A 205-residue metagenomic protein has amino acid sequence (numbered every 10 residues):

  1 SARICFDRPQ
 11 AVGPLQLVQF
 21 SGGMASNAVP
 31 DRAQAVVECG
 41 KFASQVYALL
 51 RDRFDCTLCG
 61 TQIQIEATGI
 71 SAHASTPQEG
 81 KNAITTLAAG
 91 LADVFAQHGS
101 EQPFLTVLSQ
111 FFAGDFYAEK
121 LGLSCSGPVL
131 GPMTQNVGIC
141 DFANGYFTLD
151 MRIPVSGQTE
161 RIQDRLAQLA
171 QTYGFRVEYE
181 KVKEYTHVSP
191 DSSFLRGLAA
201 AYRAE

Functional and structural regions predicted by a protein language model:
S1-P154: Midchain, well-structured core segments that form catalytic/ion-binding scaffolds
Q45, R53, T186-E205: Active-site-adjacent substrate-binding region of metalloamidase/peptidase-like peptide-processing proteins
L50, T76-P77, D93-G99, R161 (+2 more regions): Noncatalytic alpha-helical scaffold of FAD-dependent oxidoreductases
R53-L58, T172-E180, A204-E205: Short secondary-structure junctions
D141, M151-V155, K181, L198 (+1 more regions): Generic secondary-structure microfeatures
V155-F194: C-terminal structural cap/anchor segments
